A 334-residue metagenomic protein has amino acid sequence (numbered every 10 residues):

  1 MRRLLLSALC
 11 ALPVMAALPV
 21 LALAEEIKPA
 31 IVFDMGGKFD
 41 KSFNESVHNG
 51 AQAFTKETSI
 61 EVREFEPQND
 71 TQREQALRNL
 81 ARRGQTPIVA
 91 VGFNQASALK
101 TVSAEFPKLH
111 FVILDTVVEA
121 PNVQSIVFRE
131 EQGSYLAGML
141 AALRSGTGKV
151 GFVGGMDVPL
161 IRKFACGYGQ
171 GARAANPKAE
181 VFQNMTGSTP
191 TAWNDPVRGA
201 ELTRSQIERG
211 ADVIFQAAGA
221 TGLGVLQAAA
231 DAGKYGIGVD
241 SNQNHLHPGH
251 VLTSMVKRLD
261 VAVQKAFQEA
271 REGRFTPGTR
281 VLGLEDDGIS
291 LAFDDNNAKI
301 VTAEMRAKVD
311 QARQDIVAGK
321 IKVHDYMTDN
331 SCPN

Functional and structural regions predicted by a protein language model:
M1-L4: Positively charged n-region of N-terminal signal peptides that target proteins for export
S7-P19: Bacterial N-terminal signal peptides
A24-N334: A residue-level marker of the well-folded mature domains of exported/periplasmic proteins
